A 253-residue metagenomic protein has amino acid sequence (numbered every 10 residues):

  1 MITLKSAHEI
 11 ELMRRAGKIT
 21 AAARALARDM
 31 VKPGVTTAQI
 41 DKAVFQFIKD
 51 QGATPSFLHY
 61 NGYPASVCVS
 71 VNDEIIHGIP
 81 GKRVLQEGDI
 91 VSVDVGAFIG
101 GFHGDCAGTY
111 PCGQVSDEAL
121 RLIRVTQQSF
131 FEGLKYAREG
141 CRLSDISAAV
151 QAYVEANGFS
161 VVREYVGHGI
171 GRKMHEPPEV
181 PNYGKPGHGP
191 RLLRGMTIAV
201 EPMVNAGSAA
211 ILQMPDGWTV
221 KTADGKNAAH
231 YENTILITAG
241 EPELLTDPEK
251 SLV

Functional and structural regions predicted by a protein language model:
M1-V253: Active-site neighborhoods and metal-handling regions in enzymes and metal-associated proteins
